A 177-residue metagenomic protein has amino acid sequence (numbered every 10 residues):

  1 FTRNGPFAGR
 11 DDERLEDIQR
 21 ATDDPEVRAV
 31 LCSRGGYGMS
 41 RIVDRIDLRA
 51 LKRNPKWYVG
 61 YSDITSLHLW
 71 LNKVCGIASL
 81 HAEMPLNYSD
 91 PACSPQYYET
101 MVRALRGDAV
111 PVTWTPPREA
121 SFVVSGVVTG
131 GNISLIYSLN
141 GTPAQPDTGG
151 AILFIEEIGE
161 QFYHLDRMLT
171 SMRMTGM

Functional and structural regions predicted by a protein language model:
F1-E26: ATP/NTP phosphate-donor binding region
A29-L31, V59, I152-F154: Structural motif
L31-S40, R45: N-terminal glycine-rich "phosphate-gripper" loop used for MgATP/nucleotide binding and carboxylate activation
Y37-S40, I64-H68, H164: Short glycine/serine/threonine-rich phosphate/pyrophosphate-binding segments that cradle anionic phosphate groups
I46-W70, A78-P85: Short, acidic/small-residue loops that bind anionic groups at enzyme active sites
G76-G141: Conserved anion/nucleotide-ligand pocket segment
A144-M177: Internal helical hairpin/lid segments
